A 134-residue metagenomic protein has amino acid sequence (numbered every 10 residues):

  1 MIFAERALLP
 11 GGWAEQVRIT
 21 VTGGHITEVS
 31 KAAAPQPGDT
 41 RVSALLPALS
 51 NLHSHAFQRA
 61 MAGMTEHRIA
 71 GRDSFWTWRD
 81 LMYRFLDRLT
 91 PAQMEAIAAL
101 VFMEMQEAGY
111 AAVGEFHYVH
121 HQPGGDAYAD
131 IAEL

Functional and structural regions predicted by a protein language model:
M1-P35, A44-L45: N-terminal metal-binding scaffold of metallo-dependent hydrolase/deaminase domains
E5, G24, H53, G109 (+1 more regions): Divalent metal-coordination and catalytic microenvironments
V29, R59-A60: Residues that scaffold the ATP/ADP-binding catalytic core of kinase and kinase-like folds
V42-A48, A99: Short hydrophobic "helix-edge" motifs at membrane interfaces and signal-peptide entry regions
P47-R59: Histidine-centered catalytic micro-motifs
A60-A96, P123-A127: Active-site gating loops and adjacent loop-to-helix segments of metal-dependent hydrolytic enzymes
R88-L134: Active-site loop-helix segments enriched in His/Asp/Glu that coordinate and activate a nucleophilic water at divalent
